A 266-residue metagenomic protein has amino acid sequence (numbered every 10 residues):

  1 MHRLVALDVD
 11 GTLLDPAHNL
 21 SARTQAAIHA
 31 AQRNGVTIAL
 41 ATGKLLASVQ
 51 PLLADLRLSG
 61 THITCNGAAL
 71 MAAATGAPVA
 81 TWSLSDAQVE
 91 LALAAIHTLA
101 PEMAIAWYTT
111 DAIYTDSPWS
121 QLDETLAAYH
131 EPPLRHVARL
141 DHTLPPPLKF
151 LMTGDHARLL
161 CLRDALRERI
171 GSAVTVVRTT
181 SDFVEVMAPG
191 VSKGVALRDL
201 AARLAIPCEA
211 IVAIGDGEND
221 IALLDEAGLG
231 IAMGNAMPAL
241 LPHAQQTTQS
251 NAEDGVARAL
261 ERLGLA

Functional and structural regions predicted by a protein language model:
M1-L4, L20-S21, E185-A266: Mg2+-dependent phosphoryl-transfer enzymes with acidic/Ser/Thr/Gly-rich catalytic loops
D8: Active-site residues of response regulator receiver
N19-L122: Active-site phosphate-binding/coordination module
T24, V49-L53, L162, L166 (+3 more regions): Hydrophobic packing residues within well-ordered alpha-helices of enzyme cores
G35-A39, L58-G60, L148-K149, E209-I211 (+2 more regions): Short active-site oxyanion
L56-L58, C65-N66, A74, I170-S172 (+2 more regions): Short, structured coil segments at secondary-structure junctions
L99-I214, E218, E226: Conserved acidic, metal-coordinating active-site core of Asp-based, Mg2+-dependent phosphoryl-transfer enzymes
